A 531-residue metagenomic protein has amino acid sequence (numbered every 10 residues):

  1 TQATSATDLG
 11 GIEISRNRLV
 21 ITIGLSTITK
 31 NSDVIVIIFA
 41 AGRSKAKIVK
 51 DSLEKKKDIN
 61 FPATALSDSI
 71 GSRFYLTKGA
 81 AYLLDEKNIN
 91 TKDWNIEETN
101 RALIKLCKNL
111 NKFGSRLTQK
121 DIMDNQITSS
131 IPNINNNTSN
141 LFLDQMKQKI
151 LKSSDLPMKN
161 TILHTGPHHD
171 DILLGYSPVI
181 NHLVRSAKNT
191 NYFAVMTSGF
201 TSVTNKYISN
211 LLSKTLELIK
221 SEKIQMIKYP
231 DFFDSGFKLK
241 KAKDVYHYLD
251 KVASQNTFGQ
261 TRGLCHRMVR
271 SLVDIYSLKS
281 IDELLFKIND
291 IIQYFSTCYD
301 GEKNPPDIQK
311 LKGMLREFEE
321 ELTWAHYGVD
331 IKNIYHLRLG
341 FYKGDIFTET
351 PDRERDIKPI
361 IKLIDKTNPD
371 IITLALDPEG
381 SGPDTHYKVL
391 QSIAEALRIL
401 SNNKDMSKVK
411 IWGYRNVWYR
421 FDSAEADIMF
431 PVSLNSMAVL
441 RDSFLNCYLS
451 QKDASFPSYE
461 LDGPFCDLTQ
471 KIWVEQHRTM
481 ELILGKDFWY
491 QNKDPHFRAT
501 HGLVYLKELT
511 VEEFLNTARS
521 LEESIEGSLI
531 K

Functional and structural regions predicted by a protein language model:
T1-R101: Conserved phosphate- and dinucleotide-binding cores of soluble alpha/beta proteins, encompassing both enzyme active
Q2-K30, N90-L163, H182-L183, V195-K531: Metal-dependent de-N-acetylase/amidase catalytic core
A41, T77-G79, P167, M196-S198 (+1 more regions): Cofactor-binding loop segments of dinucleotide-utilizing enzymes, especially the Rossmann-like FAD- and NAD(P)+-binding
K50, L173-S177, P383-L390: Conserved strand-to-helix beginnings and helix N-cap segments that scaffold or border functional pockets
S69, H168-H169, P383-H386: Histidine-centered active-site/metal-ligand motif
I162-V179, L440: A phosphate-binding catalytic loop at a beta-strand-loop-alpha-helix junction that coordinates phosphoryl groups
I172-S198: Histidine-anchored nucleotide/phosphate-binding helix
